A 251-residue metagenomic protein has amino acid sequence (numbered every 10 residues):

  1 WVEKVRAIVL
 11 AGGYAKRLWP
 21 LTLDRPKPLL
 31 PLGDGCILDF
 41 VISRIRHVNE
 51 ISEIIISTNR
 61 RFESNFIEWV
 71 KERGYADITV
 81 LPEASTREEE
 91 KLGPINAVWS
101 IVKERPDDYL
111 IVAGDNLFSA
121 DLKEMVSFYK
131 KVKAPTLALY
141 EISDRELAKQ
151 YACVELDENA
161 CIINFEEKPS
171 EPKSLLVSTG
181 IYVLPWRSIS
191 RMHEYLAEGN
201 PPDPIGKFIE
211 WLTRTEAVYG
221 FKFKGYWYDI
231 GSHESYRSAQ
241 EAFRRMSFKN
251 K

Functional and structural regions predicted by a protein language model:
W1-S64: N-terminal glycine-rich phosphate-binding loop and ensuing alpha1 helix
R6, S52-I54, D77, D108 (+2 more regions): Residues at the starts of beta-strands that form the adenosine-phosphate
V9, I56, I111, L137-A138 (+1 more regions): Structural beta-sheet core signal
R17, F40, N65-F66, D121 (+2 more regions): Phosphate- and divalent-cation-binding pockets in alpha/beta enzyme and binding domains that engage nucleotide-derived
L29, C153-L156, G220: A structural signal for short hydrophobic beta-strand segments in well-ordered beta-sheet cores
I37-V41, N96-S100, K207-F208: Well-ordered alpha-helical segments embedded in enzymatic catalytic cores
E63-D157: Conserved beta-loop-beta/alpha segment of the NTase-like Rossmann-fold superfamily that binds/positions NTPs
L110, L117, K123-K130, C161-K251: Catalytic-core segments of class I nucleotidyltransferases/pyrophosphorylases that form NMP-activated intermediates
